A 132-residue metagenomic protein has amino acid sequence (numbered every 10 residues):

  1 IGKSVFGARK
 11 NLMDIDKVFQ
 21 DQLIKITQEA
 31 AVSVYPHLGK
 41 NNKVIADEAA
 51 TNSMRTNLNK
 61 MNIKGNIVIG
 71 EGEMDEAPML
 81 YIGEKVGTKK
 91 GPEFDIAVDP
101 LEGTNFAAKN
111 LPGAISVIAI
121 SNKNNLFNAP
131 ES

Functional and structural regions predicted by a protein language model:
S4-A97: N-terminal subdomain of lithium-sensitive/metallo-dependent phosphomonoesterases centered on the IMPase/IPPase/PAP
G91-E102, F106-A129: DPxDG-like acidic metal-binding loop motif
